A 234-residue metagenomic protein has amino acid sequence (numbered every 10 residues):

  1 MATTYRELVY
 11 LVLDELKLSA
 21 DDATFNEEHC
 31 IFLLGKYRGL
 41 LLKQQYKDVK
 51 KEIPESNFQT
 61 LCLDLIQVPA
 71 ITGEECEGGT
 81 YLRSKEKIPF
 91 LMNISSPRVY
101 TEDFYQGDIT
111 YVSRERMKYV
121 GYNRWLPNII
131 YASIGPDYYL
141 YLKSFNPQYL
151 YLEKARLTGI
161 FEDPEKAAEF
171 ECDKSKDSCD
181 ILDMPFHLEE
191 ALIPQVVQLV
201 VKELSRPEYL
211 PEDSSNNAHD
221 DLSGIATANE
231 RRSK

Functional and structural regions predicted by a protein language model:
M1-K234: Glycine-enriched, solvent-exposed interface loops adjoining structured elements
